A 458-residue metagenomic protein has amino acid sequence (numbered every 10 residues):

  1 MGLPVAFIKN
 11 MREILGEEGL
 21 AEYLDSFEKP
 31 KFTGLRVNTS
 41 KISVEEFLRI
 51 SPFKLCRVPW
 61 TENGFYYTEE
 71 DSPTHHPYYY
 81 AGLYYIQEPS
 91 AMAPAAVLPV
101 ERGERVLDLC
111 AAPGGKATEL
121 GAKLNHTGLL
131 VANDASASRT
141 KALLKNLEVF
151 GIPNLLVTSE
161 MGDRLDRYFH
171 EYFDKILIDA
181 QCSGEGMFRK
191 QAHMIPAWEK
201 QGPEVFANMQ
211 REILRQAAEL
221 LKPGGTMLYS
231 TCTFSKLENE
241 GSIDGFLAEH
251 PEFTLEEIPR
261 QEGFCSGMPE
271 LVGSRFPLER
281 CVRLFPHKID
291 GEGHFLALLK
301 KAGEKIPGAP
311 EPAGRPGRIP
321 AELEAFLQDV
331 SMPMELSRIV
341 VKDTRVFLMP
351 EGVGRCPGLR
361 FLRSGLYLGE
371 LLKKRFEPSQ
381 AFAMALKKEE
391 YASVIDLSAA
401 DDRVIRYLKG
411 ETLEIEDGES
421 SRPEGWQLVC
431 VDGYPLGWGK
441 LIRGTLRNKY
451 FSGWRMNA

Functional and structural regions predicted by a protein language model:
M1-L48, E292-F295, A302-A458: Polybasic, low-complexity RNA-engagement segments
E101-R102, D166-D179: A short acidic, Gly/Pro-enriched loop at the edge of an enzyme's catalytic core that lines a small-molecule cofactor
G103-A112: Conserved class I S-adenosyl-L-methionine
P113-H126: Conserved SAM-binding loop of SAM-dependent methyltransferases across substrates and taxa, primarily the Class I
L124-N125, L221-P223: Helix-to-beta-strand junctions that scaffold the AdoMet/dcAdoMet cofactor pocket in Class I SAM-dependent enzymes
N133-E171: S-adenosyl-L-methionine
S138, K175-Q216, C232-N239, C265-E270: Mobile active-site "lid"/loop adjacent to the S-adenosyl-L-methionine
F173, T226-Y229, F234-F347, G352: Class I S-adenosyl-L-methionine
